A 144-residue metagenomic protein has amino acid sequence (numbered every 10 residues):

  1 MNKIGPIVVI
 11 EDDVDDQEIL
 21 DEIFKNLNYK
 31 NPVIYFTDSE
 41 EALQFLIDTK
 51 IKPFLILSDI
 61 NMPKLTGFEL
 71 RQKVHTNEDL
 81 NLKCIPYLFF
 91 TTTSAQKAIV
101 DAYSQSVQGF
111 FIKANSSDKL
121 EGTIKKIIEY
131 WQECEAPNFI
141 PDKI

Functional and structural regions predicted by a protein language model:
I4-F24: Conserved acidic segment of CheY-like receiver
Y35-L55, E121: Acidic, metal-coordinating helix/loop segments flanking the phosphotransfer/catalytic sites of two-component signaling
D38-E41, T66-V74: Acidic catalytic/metal-coordinating carboxylates
F54, S58-T66, T91: Active-site residues of response regulator receiver
E69, T93-G109, N115: Alpha4 helix (beta4-alpha4-beta5 surface) of REC/receiver domains from two-component response regulators
N81-S94, A102: A short, hydrophobic beta-strand element within the central beta-sheet of small alpha/beta folds
N115-K125: C-terminal output helix
I124-I144: CheY-like receiver
